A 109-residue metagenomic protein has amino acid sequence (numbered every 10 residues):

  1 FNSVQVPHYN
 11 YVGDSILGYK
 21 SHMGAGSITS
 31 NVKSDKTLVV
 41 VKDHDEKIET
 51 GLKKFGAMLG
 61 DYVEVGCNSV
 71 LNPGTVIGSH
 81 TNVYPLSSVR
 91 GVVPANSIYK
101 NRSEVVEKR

Functional and structural regions predicted by a protein language model:
F1-R109: Glycine-rich hexapeptide-repeat left-handed beta-helix
